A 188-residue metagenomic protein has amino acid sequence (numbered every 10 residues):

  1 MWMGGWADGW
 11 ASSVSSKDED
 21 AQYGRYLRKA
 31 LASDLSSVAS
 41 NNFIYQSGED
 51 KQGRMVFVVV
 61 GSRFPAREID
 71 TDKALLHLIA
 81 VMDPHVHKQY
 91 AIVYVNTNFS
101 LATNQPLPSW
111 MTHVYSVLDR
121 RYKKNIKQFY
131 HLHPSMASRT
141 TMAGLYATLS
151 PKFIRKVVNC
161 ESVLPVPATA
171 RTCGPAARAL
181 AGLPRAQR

Functional and structural regions predicted by a protein language model:
M1-K124, Q128-R188: SEC14/CRAL-TRIO lipid-binding/transfer domains and related phosphoinositide-recognition modules that form deep
